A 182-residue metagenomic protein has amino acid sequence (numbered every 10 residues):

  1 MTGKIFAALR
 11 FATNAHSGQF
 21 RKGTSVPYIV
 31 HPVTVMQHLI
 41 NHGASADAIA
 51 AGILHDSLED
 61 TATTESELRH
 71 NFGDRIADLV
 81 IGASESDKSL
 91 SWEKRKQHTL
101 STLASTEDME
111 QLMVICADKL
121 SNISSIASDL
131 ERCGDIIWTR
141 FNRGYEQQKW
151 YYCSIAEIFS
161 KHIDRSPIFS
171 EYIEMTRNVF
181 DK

Functional and structural regions predicted by a protein language model:
M1-K182: Active-site helical microenvironments for divalent-metal-assisted chemistry
